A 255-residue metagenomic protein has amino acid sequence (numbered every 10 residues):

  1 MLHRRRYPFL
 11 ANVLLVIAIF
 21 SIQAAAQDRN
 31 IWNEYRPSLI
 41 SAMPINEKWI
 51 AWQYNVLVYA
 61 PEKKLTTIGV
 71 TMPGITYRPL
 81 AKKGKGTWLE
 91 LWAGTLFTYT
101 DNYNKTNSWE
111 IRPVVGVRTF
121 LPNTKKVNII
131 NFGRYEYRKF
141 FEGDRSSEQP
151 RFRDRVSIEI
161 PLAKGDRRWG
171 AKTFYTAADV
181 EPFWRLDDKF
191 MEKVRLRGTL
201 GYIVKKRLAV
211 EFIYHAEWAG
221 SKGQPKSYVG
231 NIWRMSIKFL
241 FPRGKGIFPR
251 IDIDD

Functional and structural regions predicted by a protein language model:
Q27-L80, G86, E90: Start-of-domain marker
N33-Y35, T67-T71, W109-P113, S146-D154 (+2 more regions): Residues that define the transmembrane beta-barrel architecture of outer-membrane proteins
L39-M43, P73-Y77, V115-T119, D154-K164 (+2 more regions): Residues on the lipid-exposed face of transmembrane beta-strands in outer-membrane beta-barrel proteins
E47-K48, L80-L89, P122-I129, L162-F174 (+2 more regions): Short loop/turn motifs that connect adjacent beta-strands in outer-membrane beta-barrel proteins
A51-Q53, T87-A93, V127-G133, F152 (+4 more regions): Transmembrane beta-strands of outer-membrane beta-barrel proteins
V56-E62, R78-K82, L96-N104, F120 (+5 more regions): Sequence/structural signature of outer-membrane beta-barrel proteins
K126-W184, F239-R243: Detector for outer-membrane/organellar transmembrane beta-barrel domains, recognizing the amphipathic beta-strand
A178, M191-D255: Predominantly the C-terminal beta-signal and adjacent terminal strand-loop region of outer-membrane beta-barrel
